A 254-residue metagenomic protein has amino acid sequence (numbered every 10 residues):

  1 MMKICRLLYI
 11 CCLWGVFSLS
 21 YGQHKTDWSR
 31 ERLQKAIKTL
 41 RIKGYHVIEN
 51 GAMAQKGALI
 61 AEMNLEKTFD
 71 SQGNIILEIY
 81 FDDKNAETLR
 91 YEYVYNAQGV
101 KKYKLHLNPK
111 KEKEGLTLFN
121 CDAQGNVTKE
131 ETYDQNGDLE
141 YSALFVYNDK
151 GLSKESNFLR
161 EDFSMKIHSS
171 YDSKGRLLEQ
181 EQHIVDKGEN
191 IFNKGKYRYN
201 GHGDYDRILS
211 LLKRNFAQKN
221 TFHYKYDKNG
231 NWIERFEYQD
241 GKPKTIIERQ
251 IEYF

Functional and structural regions predicted by a protein language model:
M1-T26: Bacterial Sec-dependent N-terminal signal peptides
Q23-F254: Buried hydrophobic residues that stabilize the cores of well-folded domains
